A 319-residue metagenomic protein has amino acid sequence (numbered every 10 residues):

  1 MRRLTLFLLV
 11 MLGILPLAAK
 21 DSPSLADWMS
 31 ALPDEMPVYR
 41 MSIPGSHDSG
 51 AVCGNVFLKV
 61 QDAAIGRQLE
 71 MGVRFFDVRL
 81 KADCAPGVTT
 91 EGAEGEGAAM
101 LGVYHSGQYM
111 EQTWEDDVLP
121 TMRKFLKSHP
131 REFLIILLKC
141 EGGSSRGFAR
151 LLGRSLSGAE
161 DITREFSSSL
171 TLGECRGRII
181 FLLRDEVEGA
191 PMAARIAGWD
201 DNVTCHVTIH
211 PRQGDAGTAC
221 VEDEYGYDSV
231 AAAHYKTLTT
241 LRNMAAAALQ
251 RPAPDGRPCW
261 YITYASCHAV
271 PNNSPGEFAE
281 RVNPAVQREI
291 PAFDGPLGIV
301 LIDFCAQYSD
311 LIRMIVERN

Functional and structural regions predicted by a protein language model:
L4-G13: Sec-dependent N-terminal signal peptides
L15-A19: Sec/Tat signal peptide C-region and signal peptidase I cleavage site
K20-F75, C84-K124, S128, F133 (+3 more regions): Long, acidic (Asp/Glu-rich), low-complexity accessory segments flanking structured domains
R79: A motif-centric signal for short, conserved binding hotspots located in accessible loops or intrinsically disordered
A82, H129-S144: Active-site groove signature of glycoside hydrolases
S145-G153: Distinct, well-ordered alpha-helical segments
L156-R176, L301-N319: C-terminal domain-boundary segment and adjacent tail
G158-D294: Surface-exposed substrate-engagement region within the catalytic domains of secreted or surface-exposed extracellular
